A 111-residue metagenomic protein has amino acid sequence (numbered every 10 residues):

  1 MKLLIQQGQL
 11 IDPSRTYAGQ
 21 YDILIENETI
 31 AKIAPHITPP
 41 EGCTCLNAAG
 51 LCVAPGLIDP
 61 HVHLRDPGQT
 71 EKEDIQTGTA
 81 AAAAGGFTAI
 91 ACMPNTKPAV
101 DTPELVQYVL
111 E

Functional and structural regions predicted by a protein language model:
M1-P40: N-terminal metal-binding scaffold of metallo-dependent hydrolase/deaminase domains
I5, T44-L46, I58, A91: Hydrophobic/aromatic beta-strand patches that form the interior of the parallel beta-sheet core in alpha/beta enzyme
Q6, E26-N27, A49, A54-G56: A cytosolic small-molecule/anion-sensing beta-strand core signal
L10, Q20, C45, L57-D59 (+1 more regions): Intrinsically disordered, low-complexity peptide-like regions
D22, E41-G42, L64, T96: Short amphipathic alpha-helical leader/targeting segments
I37-V53: Active-site metal-binding motif and surrounding structural segment of the metallo-beta-lactamase
L51-E111: Metal-associated gating/positioning segment near the N- to mid-region
